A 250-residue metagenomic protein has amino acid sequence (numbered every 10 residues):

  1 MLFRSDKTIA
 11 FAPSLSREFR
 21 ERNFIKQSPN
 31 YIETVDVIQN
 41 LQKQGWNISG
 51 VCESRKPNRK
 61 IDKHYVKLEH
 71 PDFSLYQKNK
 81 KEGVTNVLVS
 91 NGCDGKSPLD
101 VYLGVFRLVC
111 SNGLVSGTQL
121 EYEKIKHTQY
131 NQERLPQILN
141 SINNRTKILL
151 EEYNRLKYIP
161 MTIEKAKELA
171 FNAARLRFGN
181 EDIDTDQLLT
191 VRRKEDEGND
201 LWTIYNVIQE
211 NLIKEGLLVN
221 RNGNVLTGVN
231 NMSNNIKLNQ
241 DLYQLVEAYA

Functional and structural regions predicted by a protein language model:
M1-L2: Short, small-residue-biased leader/transition segments that mark boundaries at the very start of proteins
T8-Q27: A short, surface-exposed helix-loop junction/capping segment
A10-A12, Q39, E195: Intrinsically disordered, low-complexity regions enriched in Ser/Pro/Gly/Gln/His and often acidic
K26-G50: Amphipathic alpha-helical segments
T34-V37, S54-R55, F73-Q77: Intrinsically disordered, low-complexity boundary segments flanking structured domains
G45-D72: A short acidic/basic microdomain associated with nuclease active sites
G50, D72-A250: Intrinsically disordered, low-complexity regions enriched in serine/threonine
